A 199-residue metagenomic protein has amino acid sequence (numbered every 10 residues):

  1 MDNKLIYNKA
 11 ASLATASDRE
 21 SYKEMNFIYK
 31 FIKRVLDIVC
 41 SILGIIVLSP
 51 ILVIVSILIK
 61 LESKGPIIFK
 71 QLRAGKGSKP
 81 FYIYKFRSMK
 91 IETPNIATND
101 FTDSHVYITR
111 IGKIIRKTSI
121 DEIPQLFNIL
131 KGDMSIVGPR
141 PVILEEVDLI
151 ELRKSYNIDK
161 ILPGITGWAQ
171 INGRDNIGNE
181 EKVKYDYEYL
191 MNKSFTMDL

Functional and structural regions predicted by a protein language model:
M1-R19, F127-D198: Hydrophobic structural segments characteristic of membrane proteins
Y7, F69-Y107, I165-Y185: Short, glycine-rich, amphipathic interfacial segments at transmembrane boundaries or analogous
N8, E20-E92, N128, F195: A hydrophobic, helix-centered structural microdomain
M25, E92-R110, I114, R140-V147: Cytosolic-biased juxtamembrane loops and peripheral soluble domains of multi-pass membrane proteins
S49, G65, I123, G138-R140 (+1 more regions): Hydrophobic alpha-helix-in-membranes signature
V106, T118-D121, S194: Residue-level signal for the nucleotide or nucleotide-sugar donor/cofactor binding architecture
I111-T118, Y187-M191: Short, well-ordered beta-strand elements within core beta-sheets of diverse protein domains
K113-S135: Short, conserved beta-strand/loop elements in beta-sheet-dominated catalytic cores that frequently flank divalent-metal
